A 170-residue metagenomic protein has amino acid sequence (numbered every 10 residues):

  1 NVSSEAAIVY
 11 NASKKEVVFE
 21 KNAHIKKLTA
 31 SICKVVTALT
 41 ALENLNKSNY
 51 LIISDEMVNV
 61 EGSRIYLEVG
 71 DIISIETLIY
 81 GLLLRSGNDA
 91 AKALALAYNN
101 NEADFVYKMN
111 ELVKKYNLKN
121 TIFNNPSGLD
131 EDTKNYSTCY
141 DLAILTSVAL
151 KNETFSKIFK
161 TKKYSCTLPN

Functional and structural regions predicted by a protein language model:
N1-E153: Active-site-adjacent loops and short helices of periplasmic peptidoglycan-processing enzymes
T146-N170: Extracytoplasmic
